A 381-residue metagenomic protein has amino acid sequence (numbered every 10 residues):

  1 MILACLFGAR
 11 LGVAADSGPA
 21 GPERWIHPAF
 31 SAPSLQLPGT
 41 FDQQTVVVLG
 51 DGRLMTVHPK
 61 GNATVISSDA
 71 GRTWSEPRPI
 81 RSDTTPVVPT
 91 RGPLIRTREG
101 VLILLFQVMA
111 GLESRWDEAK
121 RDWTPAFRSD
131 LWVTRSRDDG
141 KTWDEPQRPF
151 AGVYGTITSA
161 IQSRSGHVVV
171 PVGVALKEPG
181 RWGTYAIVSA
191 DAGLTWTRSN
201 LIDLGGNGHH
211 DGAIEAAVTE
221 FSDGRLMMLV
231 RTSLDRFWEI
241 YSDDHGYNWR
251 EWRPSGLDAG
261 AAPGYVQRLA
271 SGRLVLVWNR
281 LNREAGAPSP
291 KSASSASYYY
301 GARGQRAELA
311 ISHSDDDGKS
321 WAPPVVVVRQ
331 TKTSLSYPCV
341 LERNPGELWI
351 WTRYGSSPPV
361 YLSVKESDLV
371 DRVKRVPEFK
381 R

Functional and structural regions predicted by a protein language model:
M1-R10: Bacterial N-terminal signal peptides
A15-R381: Asp-box/BNR beta-propeller blade signature and adjacent active/binding-site loops in extracellular glycan-interacting
